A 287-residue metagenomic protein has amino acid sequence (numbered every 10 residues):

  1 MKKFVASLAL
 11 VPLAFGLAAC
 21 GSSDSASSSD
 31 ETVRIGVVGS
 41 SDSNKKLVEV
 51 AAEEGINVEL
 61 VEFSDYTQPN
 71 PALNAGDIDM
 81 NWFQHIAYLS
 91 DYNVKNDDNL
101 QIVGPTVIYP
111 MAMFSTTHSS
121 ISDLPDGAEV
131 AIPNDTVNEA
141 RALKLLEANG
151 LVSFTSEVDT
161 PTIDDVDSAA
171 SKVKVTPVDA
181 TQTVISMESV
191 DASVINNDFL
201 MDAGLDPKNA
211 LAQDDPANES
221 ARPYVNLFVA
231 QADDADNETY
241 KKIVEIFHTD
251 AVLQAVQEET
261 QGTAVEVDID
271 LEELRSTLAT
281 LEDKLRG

Functional and structural regions predicted by a protein language model:
F15-A19: C-terminal motif of bacterial Sec signal peptides marking the signal peptidase cleavage site
G21-D24: Bacterial signal peptide processing site
S28-S40, I56-E62, A128-V130: Short, well-ordered beta-strand elements
E31-V33, D42-S43, E53, V190 (+2 more regions): An extracytoplasmic/periplasmic, membrane-proximal ligand-sensing/linker region
E49-V50, T67-D79, K144-L145, D165-F199: Short helices/loops that flank or line small-molecule/ion binding pockets
D91-V103, H118, S189, V194 (+1 more regions): Ligand-binding "clamshell"
V103-S153: A conserved helix-loop-strand patch within extracytoplasmic ligand-binding domains of the periplasmic binding
P110-I121, Y224-K242: A bilobed periplasmic-binding-protein/Venus flytrap-type ligand-binding module shared by bacterial periplasmic
